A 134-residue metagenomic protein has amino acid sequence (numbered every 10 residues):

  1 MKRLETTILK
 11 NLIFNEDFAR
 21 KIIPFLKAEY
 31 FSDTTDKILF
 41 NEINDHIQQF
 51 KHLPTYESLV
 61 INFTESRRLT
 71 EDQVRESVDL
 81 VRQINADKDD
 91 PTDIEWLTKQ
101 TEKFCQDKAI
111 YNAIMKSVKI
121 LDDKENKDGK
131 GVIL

Functional and structural regions predicted by a protein language model:
M1-F104: Noncatalytic partner-interaction/assembly domains of nucleic-acid and motor enzyme complexes, especially the accessory
N85-L134: Interdomain "pre-motor" coupling segment immediately N-terminal to P-loop NTPase/helicase cores
